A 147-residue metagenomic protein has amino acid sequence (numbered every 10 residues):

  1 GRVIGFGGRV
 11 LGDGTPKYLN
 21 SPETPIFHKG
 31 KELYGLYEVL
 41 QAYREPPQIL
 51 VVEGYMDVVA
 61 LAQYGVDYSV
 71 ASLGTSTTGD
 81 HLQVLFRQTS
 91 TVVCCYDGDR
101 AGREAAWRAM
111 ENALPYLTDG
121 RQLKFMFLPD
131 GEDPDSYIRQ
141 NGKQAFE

Functional and structural regions predicted by a protein language model:
R2-Q88, V92, A106: Phosphate-handling DNA/RNA-contact segment within nucleic-acid enzymes
E53, D57, D97-D99, D133-D135: Acidic active-site catalytic centers that drive phospho-/nucleotidyl reactions and related ester hydrolyses
A60, V84, Q88, A105-N112 (+3 more regions): Alpha-helical scaffold elements adjacent to nucleotide-binding pockets in ATP/GTP-utilizing enzyme cores
S72, C95-D97, M126-L128: Generic beta-sheet signal
S76-T78, A101-R103, E132-D135: Short gly/pro/ser/thr-enriched loop/turn and capping motifs at secondary-structure boundaries
T89-G98, N141-E147: A polyampholytic, Gly/Pro-enriched intrinsically disordered region
D99-L123, F127: Phosphate/diphosphate-binding loops
G120-E147: C-terminal or mid-to-C-terminal helical accessory/interaction module adjacent to the motor/catalytic core
